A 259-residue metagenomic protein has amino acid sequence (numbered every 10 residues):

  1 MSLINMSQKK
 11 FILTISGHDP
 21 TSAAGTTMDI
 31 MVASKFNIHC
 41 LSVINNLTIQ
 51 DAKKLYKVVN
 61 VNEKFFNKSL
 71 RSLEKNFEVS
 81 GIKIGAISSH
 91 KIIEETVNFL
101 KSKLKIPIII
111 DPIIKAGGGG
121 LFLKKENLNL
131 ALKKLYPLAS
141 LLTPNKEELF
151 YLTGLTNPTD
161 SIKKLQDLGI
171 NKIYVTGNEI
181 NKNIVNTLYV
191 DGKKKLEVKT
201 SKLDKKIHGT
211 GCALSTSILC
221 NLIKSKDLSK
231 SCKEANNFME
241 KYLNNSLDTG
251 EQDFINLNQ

Functional and structural regions predicted by a protein language model:
L3-T14, T26-I110, I114-A116: Conserved N-terminal subdomain of the carbohydrate kinase-like
K9, N60, S229-Q259: Charged C-terminal helix
S16-T21, K195-H208: Short pre-catalytic strand/loop immediately N-terminal to key active-site residues, enriched for Gly-Thr
N37-L41, K195, N221-A235: Phosphate-handling active-site elements
S88, I114-A116, E148, E179 (+1 more regions): Active-site-proximal loop/turn and secondary-structure-junction residues that shape catalytic pockets, frequently
K124-K195, S229: Conserved phosphate/ATP/ADP-binding segment of small-molecule kinases
Y151, D204-L228: Short, small-residue alpha-helix embedded
